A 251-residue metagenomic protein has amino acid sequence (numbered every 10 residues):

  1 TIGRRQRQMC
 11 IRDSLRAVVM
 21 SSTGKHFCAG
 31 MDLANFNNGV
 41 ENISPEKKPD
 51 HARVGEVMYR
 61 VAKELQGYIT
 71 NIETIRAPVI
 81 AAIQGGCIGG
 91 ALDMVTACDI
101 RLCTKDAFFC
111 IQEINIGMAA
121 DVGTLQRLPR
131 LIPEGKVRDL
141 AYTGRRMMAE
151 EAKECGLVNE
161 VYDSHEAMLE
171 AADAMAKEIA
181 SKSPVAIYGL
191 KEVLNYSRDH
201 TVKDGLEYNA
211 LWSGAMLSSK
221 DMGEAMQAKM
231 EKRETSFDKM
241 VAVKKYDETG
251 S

Functional and structural regions predicted by a protein language model:
T1-R7, I11: Single conserved hydrophobic/aromatic residue that forms the stacking wall/gate of nucleotide- or nucleobase-binding
S22-Y68, G117: Glycine- (often His-adjacent) and acidic-residue-rich active-site loop that binds/positions the CoA thioester
Y68-T74, A82, I88-Y142, C155 (+3 more regions): CoA-thioester-processing core
L102-A107, V158-E207, G214-K220, S236-G250: C-terminal long alpha-helix characteristic of the crotonase
R145-E151: Acidic, divalent-metal-coordinating active-site segment for phosphoryl/phosphodiester hydrolysis, typified by short
